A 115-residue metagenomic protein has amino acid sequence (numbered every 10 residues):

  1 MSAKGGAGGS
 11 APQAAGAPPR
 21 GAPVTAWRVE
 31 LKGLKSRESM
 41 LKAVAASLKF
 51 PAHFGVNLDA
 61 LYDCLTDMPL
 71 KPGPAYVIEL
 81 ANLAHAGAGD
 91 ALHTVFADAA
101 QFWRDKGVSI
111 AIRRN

Functional and structural regions predicted by a protein language model:
S2-N115: Positively charged, polar, low-complexity stretches
